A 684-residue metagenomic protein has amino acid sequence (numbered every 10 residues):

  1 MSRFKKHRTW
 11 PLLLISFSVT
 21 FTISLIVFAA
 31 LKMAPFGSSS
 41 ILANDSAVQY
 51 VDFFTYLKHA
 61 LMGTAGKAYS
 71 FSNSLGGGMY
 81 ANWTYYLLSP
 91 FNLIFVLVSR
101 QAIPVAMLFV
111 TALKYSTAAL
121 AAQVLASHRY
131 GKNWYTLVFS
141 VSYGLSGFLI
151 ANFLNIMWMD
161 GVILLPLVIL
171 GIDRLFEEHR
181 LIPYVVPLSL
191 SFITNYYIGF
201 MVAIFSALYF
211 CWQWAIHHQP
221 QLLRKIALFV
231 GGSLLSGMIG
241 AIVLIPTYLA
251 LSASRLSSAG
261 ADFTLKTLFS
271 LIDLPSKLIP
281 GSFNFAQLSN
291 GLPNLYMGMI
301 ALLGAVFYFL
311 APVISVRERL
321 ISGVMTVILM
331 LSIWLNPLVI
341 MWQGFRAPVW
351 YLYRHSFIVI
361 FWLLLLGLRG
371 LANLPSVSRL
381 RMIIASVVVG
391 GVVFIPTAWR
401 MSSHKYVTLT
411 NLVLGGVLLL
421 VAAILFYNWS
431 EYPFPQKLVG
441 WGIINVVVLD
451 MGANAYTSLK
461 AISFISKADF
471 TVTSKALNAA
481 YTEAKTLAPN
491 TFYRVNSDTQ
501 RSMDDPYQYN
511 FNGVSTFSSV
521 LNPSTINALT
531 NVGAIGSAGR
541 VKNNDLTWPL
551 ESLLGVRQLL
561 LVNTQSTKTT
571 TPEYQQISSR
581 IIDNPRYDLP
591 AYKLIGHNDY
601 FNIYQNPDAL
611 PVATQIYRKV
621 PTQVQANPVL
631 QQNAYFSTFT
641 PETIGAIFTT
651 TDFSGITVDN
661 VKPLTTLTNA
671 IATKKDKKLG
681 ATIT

Functional and structural regions predicted by a protein language model:
M1-M33, L228: Start-transfer (signal-anchor) and selected internal transmembrane alpha helices of multi-pass inner/ER membrane
T20, Y115-R129, W134-I216, K225-Y248 (+2 more regions): Membrane-embedded helix bundles of polyisoprenyl
T20-A122, V141-I163, M201, L244 (+4 more regions): Membrane-interface coil-to-helix junctions
N44, V48-Q49, T55-L57, P90 (+10 more regions): Periplasmic/ER-lumenal interhelical loops and adjacent helix-loop junctions in multi-pass membrane proteins
Y80-Y85, P104-Y115, S142-P166, F176 (+4 more regions): Membrane-interface micro-motifs in multi-pass membrane enzymes
A118-A126, L164-F176, I204-W212, L302-F309 (+2 more regions): Transmembrane alpha-helical segments
I198, V324, R346, L352-A476: Contiguous transmembrane helix-bundle modules in multi-pass membrane proteins
L438-T684: Soluble catalytic regions of membrane-associated enzymes that act on cell-envelope and secretory-pathway components
